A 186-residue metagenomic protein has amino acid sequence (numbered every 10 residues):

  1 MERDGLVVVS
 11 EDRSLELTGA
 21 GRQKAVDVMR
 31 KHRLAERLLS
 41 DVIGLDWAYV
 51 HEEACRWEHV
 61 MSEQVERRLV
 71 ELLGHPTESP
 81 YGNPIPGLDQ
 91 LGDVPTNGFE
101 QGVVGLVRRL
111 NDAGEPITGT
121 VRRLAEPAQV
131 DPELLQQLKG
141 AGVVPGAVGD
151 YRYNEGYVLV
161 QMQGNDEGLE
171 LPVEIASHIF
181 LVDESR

Functional and structural regions predicted by a protein language model:
E2-D12: A short, conserved structural fragment
R13-H32: Basic, amphipathic "hinge/linker" alpha-helix immediately C-terminal to the N-terminal HTH DNA-binding motif
T18-A20, L124, E174, E184: Generic beta-structure capping elements
Q23-V28, D41-G44, L124: A short, ordered amphipathic alpha-helix with a cationic face
H32, E36-R67: Ordered, amphipathic secondary-structure segments that act as subunit-interaction surfaces in large macromolecular
H59-V173: Mid-protein regulatory/catalytic core that forms ligand/cofactor-binding pockets and protein-protein interaction
E167, V173-R186: Glycine- and charge-enriched low-complexity intrinsically disordered segments
